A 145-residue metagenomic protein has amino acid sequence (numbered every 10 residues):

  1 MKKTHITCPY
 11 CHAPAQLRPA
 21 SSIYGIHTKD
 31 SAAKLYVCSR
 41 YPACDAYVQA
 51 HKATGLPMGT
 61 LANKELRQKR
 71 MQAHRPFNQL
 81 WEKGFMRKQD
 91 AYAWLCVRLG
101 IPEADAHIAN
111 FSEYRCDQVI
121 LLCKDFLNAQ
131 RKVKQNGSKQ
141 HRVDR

Functional and structural regions predicted by a protein language model:
M1-A15: Charge-rich, low-complexity N-terminal segments
A13-K29: Short recognition patches in nucleic-acid-associated and regulatory proteins
L17-S22, V48-G55: Short Cys/His-rich "knuckle" micro-motifs
I26-H51: Cysteine-rich micro-motifs
T54-Q89: Extended interfacial segments that mediate partner engagement and assembly in macromolecular machines
P76-F77, K83-H107: Amphipathic protein-protein interaction modules
D105-D125: Chromatin/DNA-recognition segments of nuclear transcriptional regulators
F126-R145: Long C-terminal interaction/binding lobes of large macromolecular proteins
